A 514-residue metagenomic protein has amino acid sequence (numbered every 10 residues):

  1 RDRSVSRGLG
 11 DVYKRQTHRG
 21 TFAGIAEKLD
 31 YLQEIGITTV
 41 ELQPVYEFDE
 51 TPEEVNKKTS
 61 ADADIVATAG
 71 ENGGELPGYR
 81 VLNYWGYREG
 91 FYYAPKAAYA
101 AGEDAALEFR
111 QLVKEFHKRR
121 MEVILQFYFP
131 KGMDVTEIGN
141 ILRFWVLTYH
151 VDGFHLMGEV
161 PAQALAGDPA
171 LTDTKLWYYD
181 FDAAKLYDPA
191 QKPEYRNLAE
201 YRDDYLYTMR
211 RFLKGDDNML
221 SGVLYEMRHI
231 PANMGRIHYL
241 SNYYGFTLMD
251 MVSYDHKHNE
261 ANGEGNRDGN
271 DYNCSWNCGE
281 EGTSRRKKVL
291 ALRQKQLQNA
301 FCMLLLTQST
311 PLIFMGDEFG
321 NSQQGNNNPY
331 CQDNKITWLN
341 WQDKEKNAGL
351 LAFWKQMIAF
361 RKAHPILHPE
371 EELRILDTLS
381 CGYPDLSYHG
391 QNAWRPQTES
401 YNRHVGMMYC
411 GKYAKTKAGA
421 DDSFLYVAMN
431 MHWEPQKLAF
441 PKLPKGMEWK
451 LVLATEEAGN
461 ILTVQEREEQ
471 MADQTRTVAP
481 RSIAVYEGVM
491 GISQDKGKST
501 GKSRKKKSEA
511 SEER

Functional and structural regions predicted by a protein language model:
D2-Y13: Single conserved hydrophobic/aromatic residue that forms the stacking wall/gate of nucleotide- or nucleobase-binding
K14-G20, P52-K118, K131-T148, H258-G282 (+1 more regions): Aromatic- and acidic-residue-enriched carbohydrate-binding clefts of CAZyme catalytic domains
E27-V45, T148: Catalytic domains of carbohydrate-active enzymes, especially glycoside hydrolases
L32, L42, Y92, W145 (+5 more regions): Conserved, mostly hydrophobic/aromatic
E108, E115-L186: Active-site neighborhood of glycoside hydrolase catalytic domains
H150, A162-S322, N328-Q332, P365-E372 (+3 more regions): Conserved alpha/beta catalytic core and glycan-binding cleft of carbohydrate-active enzymes
M431-K445: Surface-exposed beta-strand/loop patches in extracellular or lumenal glycoproteins
R467-E509: C-terminal beta-strand-rich structural cap/linker in extracellular carbohydrate-active enzymes
